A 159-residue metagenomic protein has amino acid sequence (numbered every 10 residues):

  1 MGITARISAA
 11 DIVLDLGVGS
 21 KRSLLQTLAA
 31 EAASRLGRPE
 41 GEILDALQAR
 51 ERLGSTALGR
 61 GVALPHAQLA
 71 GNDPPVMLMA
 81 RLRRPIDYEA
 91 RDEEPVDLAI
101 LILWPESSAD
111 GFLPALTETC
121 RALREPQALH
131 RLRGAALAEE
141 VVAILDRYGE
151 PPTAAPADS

Functional and structural regions predicted by a protein language model:
M1-S159: Cytosolic covalent-transfer regions centered on His/Cys nucleophiles that carry phosphoryl or persulfide groups
